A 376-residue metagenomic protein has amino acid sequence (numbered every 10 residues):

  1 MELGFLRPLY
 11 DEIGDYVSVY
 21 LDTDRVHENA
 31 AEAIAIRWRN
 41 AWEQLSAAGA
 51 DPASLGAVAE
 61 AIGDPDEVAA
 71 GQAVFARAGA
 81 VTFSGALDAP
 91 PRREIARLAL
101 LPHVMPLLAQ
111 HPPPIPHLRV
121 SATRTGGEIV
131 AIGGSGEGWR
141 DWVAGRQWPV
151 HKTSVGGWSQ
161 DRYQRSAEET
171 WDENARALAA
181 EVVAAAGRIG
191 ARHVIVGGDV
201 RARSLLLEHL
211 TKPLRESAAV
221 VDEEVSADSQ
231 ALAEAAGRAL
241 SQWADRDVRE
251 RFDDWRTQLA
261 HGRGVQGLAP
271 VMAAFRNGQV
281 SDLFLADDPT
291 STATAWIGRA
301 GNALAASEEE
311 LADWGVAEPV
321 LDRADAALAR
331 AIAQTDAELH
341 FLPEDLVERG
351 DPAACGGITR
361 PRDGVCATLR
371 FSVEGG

Functional and structural regions predicted by a protein language model:
M1-G376: Terminal alpha-helical anchor/extension segments at protein ends
